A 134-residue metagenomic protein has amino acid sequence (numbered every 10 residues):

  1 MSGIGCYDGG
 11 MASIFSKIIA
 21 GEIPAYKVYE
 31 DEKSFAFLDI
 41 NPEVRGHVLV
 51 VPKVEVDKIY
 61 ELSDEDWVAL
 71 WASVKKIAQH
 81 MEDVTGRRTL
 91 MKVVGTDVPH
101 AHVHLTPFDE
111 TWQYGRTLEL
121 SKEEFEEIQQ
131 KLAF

Functional and structural regions predicted by a protein language model:
G3-F134: HIT superfamily nucleotide-processing domains
